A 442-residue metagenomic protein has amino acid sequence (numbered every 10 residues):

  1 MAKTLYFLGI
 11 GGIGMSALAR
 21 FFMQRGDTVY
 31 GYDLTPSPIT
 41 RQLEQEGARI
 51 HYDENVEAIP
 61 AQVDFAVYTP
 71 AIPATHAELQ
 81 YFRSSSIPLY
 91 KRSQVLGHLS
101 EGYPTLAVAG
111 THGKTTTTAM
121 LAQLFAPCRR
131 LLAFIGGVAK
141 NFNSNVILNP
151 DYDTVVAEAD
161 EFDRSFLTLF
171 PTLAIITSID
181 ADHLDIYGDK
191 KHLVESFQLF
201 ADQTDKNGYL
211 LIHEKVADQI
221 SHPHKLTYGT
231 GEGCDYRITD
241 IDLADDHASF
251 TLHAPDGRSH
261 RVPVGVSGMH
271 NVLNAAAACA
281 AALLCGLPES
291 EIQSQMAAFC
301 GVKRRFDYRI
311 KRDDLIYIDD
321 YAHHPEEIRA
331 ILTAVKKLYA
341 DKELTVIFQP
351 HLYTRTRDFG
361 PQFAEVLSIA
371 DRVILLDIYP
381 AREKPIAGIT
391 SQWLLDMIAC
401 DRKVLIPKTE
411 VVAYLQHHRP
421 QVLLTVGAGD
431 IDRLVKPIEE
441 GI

Functional and structural regions predicted by a protein language model:
A2-A107, T118-A122, G233-R237, A244 (+4 more regions): Short, basic phosphate-binding NTP loop
T4-Y6, G14, L18-R25, P255-R372: Nucleotide phosphate-binding/pyrophosphate-handling subdomain across enzymes that bind or process nucleotide phosphates
F21-D27, E44, E57-A58, P70 (+4 more regions): Phosphate-binding loop of NTP-binding sites
D27-L34, L210-E214, T345-F348, A370-P380: Short internal beta-strands
Y81-P88, Q203-G208, A330-Y339, P385-K408: P-loop/Walker A phosphate-binding loop and immediately adjacent motor/lid segment at beta-alpha junctions
D242-S259: Acidic-glycine-rich active-site phosphate/pyrophosphate-binding loop
A364-Q421: C-terminal helical cap/extension that packs against the catalytic core of soluble nucleotide-cofactor enzymes
T409-G441: A glycine-rich beta-strand to alpha-helix segment that forms a phosphate/ribose-binding loop at ligand/cofactor sites
